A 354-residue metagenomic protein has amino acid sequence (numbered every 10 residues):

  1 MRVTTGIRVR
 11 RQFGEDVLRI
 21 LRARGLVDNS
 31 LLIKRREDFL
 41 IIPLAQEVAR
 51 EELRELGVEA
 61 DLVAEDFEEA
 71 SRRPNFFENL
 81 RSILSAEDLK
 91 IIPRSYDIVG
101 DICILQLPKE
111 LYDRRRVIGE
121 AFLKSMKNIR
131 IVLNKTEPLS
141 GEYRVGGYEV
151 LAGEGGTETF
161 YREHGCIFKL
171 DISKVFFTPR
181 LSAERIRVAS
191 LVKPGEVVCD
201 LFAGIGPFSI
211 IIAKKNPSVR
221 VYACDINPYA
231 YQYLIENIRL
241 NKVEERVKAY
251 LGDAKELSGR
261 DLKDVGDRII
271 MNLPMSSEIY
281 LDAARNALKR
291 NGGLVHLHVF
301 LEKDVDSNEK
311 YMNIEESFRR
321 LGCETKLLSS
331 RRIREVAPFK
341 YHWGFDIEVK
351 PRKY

Functional and structural regions predicted by a protein language model:
M1-Y354: SAM-dependent transferase fold signal centered on methyltransferase-like domains, encompassing both Class I
